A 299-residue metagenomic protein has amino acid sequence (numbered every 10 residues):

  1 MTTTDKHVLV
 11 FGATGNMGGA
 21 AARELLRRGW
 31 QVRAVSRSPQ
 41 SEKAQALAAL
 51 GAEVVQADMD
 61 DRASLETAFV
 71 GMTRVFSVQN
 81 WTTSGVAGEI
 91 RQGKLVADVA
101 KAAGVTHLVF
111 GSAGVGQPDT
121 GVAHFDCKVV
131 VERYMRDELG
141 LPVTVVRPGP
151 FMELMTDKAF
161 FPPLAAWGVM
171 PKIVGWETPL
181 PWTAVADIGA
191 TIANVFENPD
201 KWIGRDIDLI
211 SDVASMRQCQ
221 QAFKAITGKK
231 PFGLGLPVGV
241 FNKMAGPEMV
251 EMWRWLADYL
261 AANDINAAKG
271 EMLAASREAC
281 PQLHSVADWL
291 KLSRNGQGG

Functional and structural regions predicted by a protein language model:
T2, V238-G299: A hydrophobic C-terminal alpha-helical subdomain
T2-A46, D60-A63, A68-V70, N80-I90 (+3 more regions): Oxidoreductase cofactor-interface core, primarily capturing Rossmann-like NAD(P)-dependent enzymes
G51-A52, V143: Short, conserved active-site loop motifs that form the nucleotide-linked donor/cofactor pocket
A52, R74, G228, N295-G298: Residue-level marker of structural boundaries
A57: Cofactor-binding loops of NAD(P)H-dependent oxidoreductases, dominated by short-chain dehydrogenase/reductases
R74, G140, D200-K201, I265 (+1 more regions): Generic structural signal for secondary-structure transition and capping sites
G93, K128, K158, W253-Y259: A general structural signal for well-ordered alpha-helical segments in protein cores
